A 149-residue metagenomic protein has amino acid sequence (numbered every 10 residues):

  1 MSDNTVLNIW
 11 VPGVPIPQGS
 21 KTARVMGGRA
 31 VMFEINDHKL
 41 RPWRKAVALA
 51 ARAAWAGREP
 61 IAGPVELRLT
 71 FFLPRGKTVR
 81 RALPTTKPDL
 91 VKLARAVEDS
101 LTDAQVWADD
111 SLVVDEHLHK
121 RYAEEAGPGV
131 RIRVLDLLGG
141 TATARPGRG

Functional and structural regions predicted by a protein language model:
M1-G149: Acidic, proline/glycine-enriched N-terminal capping motif
